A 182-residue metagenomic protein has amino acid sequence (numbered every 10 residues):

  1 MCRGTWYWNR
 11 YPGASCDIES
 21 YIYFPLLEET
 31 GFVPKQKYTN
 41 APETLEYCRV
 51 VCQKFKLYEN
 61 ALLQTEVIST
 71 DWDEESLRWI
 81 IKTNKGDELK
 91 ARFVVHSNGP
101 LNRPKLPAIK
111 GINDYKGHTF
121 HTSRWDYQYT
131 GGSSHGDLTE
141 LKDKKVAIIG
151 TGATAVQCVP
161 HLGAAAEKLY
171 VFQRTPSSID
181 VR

Functional and structural regions predicted by a protein language model:
M1, S97-R182: Rossmann-like dinucleotide-binding core of oxidoreductases
C2, I18-S20, E66, L77 (+2 more regions): Residues that flank catalytic or metal-binding motifs in active/ligand-binding sites
R3-Y47, P176-R182: Glycine-rich active-site loop/strand segments that organize a redox cofactor
W6-W8, Y23, P34, I68-K82 (+5 more regions): Tryptophan-centric aromatic hotspots in well-structured domains and transmembrane helices
N9-Y11, K54-K56, L106-I109: Short, conserved SAM-binding/catalytic segment of Class I S-adenosyl-L-methionine-dependent methyltransferases
P12, K85-D87, Y127: Short acidic/polar mixed-charge low-complexity motifs
S15-D17, E88, N113: Extracellular/periplasmic catalytic domains that process cell-envelope and extracellular macromolecules
K35-L101: Feature captures the FAD/FMN-dependent oxidoreductase FAD-binding
